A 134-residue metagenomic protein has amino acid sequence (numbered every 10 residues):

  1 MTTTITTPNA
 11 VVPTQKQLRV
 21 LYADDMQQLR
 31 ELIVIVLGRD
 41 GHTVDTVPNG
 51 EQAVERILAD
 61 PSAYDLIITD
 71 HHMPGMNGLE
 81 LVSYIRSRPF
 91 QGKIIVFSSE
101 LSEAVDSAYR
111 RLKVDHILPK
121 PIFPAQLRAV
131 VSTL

Functional and structural regions predicted by a protein language model:
M1-R19, V34, F123-L134: Non-catalytic signal-transmission and effector/linker regions of two-component phosphorelay proteins
E31-R39: Charged docking surfaces used in two-component/phosphorelay signaling
G41-P48, R56: Short hydrophobic/Thr-rich beta-strand motif most characteristic of the beta2 strand and flanking loop of CheY-like
N49-Q52, N77-E80: Acidic catalytic/metal-coordinating carboxylates
D70: Active-site residues of response regulator receiver
M73: Receiver (REC) domain active-site loop signature in two-component systems and cognate sites in sensor histidine kinases
E80, L101-L118, A129: Alpha4 helix (beta4-alpha4-beta5 surface) of REC/receiver domains from two-component response regulators
V96-S98: Hydrophobic/aromatic residues positioned on beta-strands within the core alpha/beta folds
